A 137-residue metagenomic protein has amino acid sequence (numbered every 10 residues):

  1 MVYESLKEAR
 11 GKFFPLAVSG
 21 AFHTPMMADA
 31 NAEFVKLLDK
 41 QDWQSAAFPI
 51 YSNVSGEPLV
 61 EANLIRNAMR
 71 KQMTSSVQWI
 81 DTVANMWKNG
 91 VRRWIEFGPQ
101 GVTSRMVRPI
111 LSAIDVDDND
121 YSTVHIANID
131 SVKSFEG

Functional and structural regions predicted by a protein language model:
M1-G137: Acyl-group transfer acyltransferase/transacylase scaffold of fatty acid/polyketide systems
